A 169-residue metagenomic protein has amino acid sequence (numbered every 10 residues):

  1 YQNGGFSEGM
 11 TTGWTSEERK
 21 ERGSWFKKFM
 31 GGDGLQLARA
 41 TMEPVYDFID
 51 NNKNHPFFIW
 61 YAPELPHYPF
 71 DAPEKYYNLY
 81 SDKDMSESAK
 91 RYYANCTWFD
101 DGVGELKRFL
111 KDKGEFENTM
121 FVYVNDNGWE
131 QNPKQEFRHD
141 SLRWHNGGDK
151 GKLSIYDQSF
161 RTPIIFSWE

Functional and structural regions predicted by a protein language model:
Y1-Y93: Formylglycine-dependent
N3-G5, D71, K111-E169: Histidine-centered active-site microenvironments of extracellular/periplasmic hydrolases and transferases
M10, N52-P56, L65, K107-L110 (+4 more regions): A generic secondary-structure signal for well-formed alpha-helical elements
G31-D33, A94-C96, Q131-H139: N-terminal start-of-chain detector that recognizes signal peptides and the immediate post-cleavage beginning
G32-T41, E87-G102, G147-I164: A short beta-strand-to-alpha-helix junction
E43-D47, R108-L110, G151-K152: A generic local structural motif
F57-A62, C96-F99, V103-L106, L110 (+2 more regions): Beta-strand elements within well-structured catalytic alpha/beta cores of enzymes that handle phosphate/sulfate esters
